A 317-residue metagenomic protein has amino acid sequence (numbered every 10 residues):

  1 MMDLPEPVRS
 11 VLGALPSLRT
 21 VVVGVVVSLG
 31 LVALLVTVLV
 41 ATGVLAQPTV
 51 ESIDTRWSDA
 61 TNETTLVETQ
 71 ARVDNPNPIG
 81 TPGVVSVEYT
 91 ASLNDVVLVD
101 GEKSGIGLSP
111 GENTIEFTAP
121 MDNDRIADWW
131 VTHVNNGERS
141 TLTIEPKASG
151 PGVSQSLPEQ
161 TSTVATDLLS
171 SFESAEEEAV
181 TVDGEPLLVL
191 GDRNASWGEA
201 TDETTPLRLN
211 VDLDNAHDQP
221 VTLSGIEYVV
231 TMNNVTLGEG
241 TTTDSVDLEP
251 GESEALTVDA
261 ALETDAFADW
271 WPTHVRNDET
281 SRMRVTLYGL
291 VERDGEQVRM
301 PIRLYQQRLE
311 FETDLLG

Functional and structural regions predicted by a protein language model:
M1-G152, T204-A260, T264, W271-L309 (+1 more regions): Hydrophobic alpha-helical segments
V40-E63, D167-D202: Low-complexity, acidic Ser/Thr/Pro/Gly-rich terminal tails and inter-domain linkers that flank the onset of structured
Q155-A179, E296-G317: Short beta-strand elements
